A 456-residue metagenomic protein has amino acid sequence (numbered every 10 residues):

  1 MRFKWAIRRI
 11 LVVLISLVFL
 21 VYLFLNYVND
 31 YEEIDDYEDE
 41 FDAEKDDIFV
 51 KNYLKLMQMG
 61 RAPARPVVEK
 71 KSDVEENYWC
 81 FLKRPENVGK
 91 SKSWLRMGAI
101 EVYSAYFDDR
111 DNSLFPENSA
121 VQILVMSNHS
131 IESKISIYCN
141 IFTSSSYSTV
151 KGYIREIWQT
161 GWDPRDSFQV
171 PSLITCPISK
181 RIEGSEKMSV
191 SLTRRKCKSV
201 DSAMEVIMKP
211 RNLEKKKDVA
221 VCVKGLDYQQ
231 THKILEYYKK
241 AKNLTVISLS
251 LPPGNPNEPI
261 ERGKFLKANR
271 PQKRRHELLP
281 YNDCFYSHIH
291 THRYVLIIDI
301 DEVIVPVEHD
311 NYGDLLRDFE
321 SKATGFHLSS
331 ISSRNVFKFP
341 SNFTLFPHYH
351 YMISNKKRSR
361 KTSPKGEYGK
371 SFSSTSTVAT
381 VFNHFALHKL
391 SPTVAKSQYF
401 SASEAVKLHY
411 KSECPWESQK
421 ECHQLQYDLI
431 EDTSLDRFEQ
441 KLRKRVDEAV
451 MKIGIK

Functional and structural regions predicted by a protein language model:
M1, Q229-K239, N243-V246, P340-P347 (+1 more regions): Short intrinsically disordered, low-complexity coil segments enriched in acidic
R2-M204, R274, L278, N282 (+1 more regions): Catalytic-site signature of metal-activated, phosphate-bearing donor transferases, centered on the GT-A/GT-A-like
R8, P210-C222, Q230-K239, N243-I297 (+1 more regions): Active-site-proximal specificity loops/subdomain of glycosyltransferases
V170, I182-G184, N212-C222, D227-Y228 (+1 more regions): Conserved ATP-binding subdomain of kinase catalytic cores across diverse folds
A203-R211: A short, compositionally biased domain-edge/stem linker segment
L226, L249-G254, N335-K338, S412: Residues that form or immediately flank small-molecule/cofactor binding pockets and catalytic motifs
